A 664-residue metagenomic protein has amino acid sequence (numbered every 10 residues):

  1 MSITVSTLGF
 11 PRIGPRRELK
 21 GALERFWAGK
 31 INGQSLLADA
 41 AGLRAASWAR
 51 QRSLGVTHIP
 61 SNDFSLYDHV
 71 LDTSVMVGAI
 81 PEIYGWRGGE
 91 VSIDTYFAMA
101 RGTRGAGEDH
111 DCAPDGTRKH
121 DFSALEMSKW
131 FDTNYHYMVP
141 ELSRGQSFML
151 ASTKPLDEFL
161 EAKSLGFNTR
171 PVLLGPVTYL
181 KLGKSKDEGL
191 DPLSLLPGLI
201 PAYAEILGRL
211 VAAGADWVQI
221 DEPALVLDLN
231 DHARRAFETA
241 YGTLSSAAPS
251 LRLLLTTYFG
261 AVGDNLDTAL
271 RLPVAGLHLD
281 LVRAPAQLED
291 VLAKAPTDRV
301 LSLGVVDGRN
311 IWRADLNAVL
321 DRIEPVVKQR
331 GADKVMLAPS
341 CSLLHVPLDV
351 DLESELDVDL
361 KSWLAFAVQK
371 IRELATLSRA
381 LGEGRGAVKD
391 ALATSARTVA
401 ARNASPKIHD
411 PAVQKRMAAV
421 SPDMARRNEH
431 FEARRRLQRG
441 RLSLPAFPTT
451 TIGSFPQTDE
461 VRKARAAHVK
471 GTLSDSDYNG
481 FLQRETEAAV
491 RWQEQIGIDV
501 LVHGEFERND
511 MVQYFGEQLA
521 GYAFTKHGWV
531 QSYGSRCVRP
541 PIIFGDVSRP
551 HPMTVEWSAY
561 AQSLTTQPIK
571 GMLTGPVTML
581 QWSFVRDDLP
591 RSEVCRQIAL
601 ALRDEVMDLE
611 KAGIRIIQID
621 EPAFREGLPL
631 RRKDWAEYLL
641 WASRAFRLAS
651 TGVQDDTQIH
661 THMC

Functional and structural regions predicted by a protein language model:
M1-C664: Domain-level signal for soluble alpha/beta catalytic cores
